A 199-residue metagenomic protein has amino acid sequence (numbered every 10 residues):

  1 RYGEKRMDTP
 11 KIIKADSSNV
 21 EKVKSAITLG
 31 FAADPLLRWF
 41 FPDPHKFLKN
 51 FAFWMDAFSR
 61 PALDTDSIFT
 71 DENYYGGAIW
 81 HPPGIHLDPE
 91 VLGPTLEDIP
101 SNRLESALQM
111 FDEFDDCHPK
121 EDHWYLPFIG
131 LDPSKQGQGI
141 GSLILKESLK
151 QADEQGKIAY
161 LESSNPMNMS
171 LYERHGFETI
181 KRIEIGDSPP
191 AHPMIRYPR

Functional and structural regions predicted by a protein language model:
K11-S25, L29, A33: A short beta-loop-alpha structural element at the N-terminal edge of CoA-dependent acyl/N-acetyltransferase catalytic
P44-S67: Active-site rim helix/loop that mediates acceptor-substrate recognition in acyltransferases
A62-A78, G130: Conserved beta-hairpin
G77-L131, Q136, G186: Conserved acyl-donor/pantetheine-binding loop and adjacent beta-alpha core of acyl/acetyltransferases and related
D122-Y125, Q151-S164: Conserved GNAT acetyl-CoA-binding A-motif
L131, G137-K150: Conserved acetyl-CoA-binding loop-helix of GNAT-fold acetyltransferases
S142, E154-G156, N165-R182, G186: Conserved active-site alpha-helix within GNAT-family acetyltransferase domains
K157, L161-P166, I185-R199: C-terminal "cap" of GNAT-fold acetyltransferases
